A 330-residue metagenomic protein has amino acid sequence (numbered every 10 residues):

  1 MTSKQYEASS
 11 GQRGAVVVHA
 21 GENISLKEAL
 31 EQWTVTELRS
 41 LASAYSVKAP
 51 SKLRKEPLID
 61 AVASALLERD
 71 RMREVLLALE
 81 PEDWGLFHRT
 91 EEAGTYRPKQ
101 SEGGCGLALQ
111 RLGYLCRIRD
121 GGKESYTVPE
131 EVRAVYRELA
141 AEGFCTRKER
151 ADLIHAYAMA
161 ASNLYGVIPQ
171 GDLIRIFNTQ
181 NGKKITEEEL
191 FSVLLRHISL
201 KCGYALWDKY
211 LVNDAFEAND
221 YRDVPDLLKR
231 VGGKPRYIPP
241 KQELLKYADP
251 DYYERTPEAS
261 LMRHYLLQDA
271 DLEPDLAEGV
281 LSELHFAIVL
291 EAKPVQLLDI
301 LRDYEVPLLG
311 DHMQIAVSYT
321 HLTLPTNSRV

Functional and structural regions predicted by a protein language model:
T2-V128: Basic helix-extension-helix modules of the SAP/HeH family
I24, R69-M72, E149-V167: Positively charged, polyanion-binding regions of nucleic-acid-associated proteins
L77, S125-E138, L194-P235: Charged low-complexity interaction tracts in eukaryotic proteins
G94-R97, Y165-G171: Short capping segments at the starts of secondary-structure elements
S101, D172-I174: A short acidic, leucine-rich amphipathic alpha-helix
C105-Y114, G182-D208: Charge-enriched amphipathic alpha-helical scaffolds
R196, N213, D220-I300, Y304: C-terminal helical accessory/scaffold domains
T320-T326: Conserved small/polar residues in nucleotide/adenosyl-binding loops
